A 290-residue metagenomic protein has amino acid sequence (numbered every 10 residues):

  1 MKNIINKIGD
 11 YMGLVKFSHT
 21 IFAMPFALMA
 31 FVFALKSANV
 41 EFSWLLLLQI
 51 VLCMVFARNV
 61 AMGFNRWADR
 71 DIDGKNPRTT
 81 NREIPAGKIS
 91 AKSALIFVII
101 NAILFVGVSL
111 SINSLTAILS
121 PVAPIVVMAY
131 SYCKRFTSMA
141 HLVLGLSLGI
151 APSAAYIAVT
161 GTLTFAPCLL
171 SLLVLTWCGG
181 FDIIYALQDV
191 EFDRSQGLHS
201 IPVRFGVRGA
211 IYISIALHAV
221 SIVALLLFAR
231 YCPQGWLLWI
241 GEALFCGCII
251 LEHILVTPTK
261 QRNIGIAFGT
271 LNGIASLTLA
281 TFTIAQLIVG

Functional and structural regions predicted by a protein language model:
M1-G9, M62-I89, I183-R208, L255-I264: Cytosolic, membrane-interface loops and tails of multi-pass inner-membrane proteins
I4, I8-G13, L52, R82-L170 (+2 more regions): Intramembrane alpha-helical segments
I21, L48-M54, R70-S120, S195-G235: Multi-pass membrane catalytic core of lipid/isoprenoid biosynthesis enzymes
F22, F26, E41, L45-Q49 (+9 more regions): Alpha-helical transmembrane segments of integral membrane proteins
P25-A30, E83, L144-V159, R204-V207 (+1 more regions): Small-residue-rich segments of transmembrane alpha-helices in multi-pass membrane proteins, especially helix faces
F26-F33, A38-A68, R78, A102-L110 (+3 more regions): Membrane-embedded alpha-helical segments that form the functional core of polytopic membrane enzymes, especially those
K36, L110-I112, C133, I157-A158 (+3 more regions): Helix-loop junctions at the membrane-solvent interface of multi-pass transporters, primarily the C-terminal
V220-V223, L227-G290: Extended hydrophobic alpha-helices typical of membrane-associated regions
